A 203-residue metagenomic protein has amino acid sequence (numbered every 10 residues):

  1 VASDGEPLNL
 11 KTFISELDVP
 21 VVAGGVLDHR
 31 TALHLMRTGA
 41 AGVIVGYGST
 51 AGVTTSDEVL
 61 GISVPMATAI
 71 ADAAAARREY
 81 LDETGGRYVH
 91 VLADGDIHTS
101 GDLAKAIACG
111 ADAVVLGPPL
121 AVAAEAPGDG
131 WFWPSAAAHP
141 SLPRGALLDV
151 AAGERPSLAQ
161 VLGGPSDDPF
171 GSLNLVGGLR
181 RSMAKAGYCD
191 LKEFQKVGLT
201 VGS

Functional and structural regions predicted by a protein language model:
V1, G24-D28, G48-T50, D96-H98 (+1 more regions): Active-site beta-loop-alpha junctions enriched in small/polar residues
A2-D4, K11, E16-P20, G48-A67: Glycine-rich tight-turn/loop motif centered on a GG-T
E6, V19-H34, D94-G101: Active-site glycine- and acidic-residue-rich loops that bind and position anionic ligands or nucleotide-like cofactors
L8-T12, R30, H34, T68 (+1 more regions): Alpha-helical scaffolding segments of alpha/beta enzyme cores, especially the outer helices of TIM-barrel or partial
D18, T38, Y47, L60-A93 (+1 more regions): Alpha/beta catalytic cores of nucleotide-metabolism and tRNA/nucleoside-modifying enzymes
D28-G52, E58-I62: Acidic, glycine-rich loop-and-beta core segments that form the ion-binding/anion-interacting portion of active sites
